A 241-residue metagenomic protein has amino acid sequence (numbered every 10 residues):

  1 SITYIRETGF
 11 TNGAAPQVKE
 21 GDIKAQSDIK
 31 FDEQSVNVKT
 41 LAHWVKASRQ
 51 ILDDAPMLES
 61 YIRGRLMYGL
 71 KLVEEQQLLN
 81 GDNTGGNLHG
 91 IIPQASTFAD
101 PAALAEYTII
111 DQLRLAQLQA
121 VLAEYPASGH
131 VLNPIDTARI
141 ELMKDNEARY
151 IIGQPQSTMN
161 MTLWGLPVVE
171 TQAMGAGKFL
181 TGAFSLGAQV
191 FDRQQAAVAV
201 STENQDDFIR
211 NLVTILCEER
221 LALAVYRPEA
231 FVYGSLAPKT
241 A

Functional and structural regions predicted by a protein language model:
S1-A127, E141, P155-M161, V169 (+2 more regions): Acidic/polar, low-complexity extended loops/arms that serve as protein-protein interfaces in large oligomeric shells
E7-T8, R49, P134, C217-E219: Residues immediately flanking
I29-V38, L52-P56, S60-G69, K144-A241: Sequence/fold signature of self-assembling virion shell proteins
Y107-T108, L132, E203: Short coil/turn linker and secondary-structure boundary residues
